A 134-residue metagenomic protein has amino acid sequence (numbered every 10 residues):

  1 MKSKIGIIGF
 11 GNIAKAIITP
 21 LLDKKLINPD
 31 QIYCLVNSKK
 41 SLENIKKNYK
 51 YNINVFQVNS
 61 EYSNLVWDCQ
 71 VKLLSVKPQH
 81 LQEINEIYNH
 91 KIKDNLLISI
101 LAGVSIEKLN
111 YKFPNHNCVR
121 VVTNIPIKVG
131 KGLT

Functional and structural regions predicted by a protein language model:
M1-W67, K131: NAD(P)+-binding Rossmann beta1-loop-alpha1 motif at the extreme N-terminus of oxidoreductases
K39-K40, Y49, V55, N59-L133: Rossmann-like NAD(P)(H) cofactor-binding subdomain of soluble oxidoreductases
